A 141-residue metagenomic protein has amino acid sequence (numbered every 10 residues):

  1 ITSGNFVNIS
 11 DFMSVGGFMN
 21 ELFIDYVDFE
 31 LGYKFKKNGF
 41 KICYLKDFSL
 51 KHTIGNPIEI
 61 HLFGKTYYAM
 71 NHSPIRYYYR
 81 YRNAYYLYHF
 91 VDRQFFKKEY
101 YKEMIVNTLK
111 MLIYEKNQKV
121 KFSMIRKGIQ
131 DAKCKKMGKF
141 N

Functional and structural regions predicted by a protein language model:
I1-N8, I60-M104: Extended, non-globular alpha-helical segments
N5, D11-G16, E21-K51: A short, conserved alpha-helix in the catalytic core of glycosyltransferases
S14, K65-A69, K110: Short amphipathic alpha-helical segments at helix-loop
D25-D28, N83, D131: Acidic side chains
K34-N38, Y86-H89, K110: Short glycine/serine- and small hydrophobic-enriched flexible loop segments
K46, K51-Y79, K116-S123: Nucleotide-sugar-dependent glycosyltransferase catalytic core
H89-N141: Non-catalytic, C-terminal membrane-associated alpha-helical segments of glycosyltransferases
